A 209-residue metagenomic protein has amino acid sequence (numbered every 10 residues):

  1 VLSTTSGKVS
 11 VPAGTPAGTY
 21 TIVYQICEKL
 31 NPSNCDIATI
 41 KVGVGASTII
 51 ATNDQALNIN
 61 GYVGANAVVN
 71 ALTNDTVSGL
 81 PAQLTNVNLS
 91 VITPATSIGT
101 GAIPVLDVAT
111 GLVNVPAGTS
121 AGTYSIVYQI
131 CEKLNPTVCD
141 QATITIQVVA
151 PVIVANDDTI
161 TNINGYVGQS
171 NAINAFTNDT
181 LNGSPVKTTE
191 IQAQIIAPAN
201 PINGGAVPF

Functional and structural regions predicted by a protein language model:
V1-S10, A65-L112, Q169-F209: Surface-exposed or secretory-pathway low-complexity segments enriched in glycine-proline and Ser/Thr/acidic residues
V1-V44, A95-V148, A199-F209: Acidic, turn/loop-rich segments in luminal/extracellular domains of secretory-pathway and cell-surface proteins
T19, K29-A82, T123, K133-T189: Extracellular interdomain linkers/hinges and stalk-like, low-complexity segments in secreted or single-pass
